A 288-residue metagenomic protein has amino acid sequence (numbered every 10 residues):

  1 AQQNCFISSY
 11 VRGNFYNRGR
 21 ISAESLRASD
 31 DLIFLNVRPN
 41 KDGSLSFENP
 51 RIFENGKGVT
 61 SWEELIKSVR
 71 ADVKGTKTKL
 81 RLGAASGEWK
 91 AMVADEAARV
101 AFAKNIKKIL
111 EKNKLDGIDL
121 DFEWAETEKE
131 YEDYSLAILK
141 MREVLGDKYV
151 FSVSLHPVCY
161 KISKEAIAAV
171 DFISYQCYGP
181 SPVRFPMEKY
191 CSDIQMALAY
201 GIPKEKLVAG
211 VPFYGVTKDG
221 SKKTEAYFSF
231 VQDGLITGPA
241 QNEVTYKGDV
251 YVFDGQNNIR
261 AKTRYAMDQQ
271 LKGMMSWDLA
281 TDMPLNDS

Functional and structural regions predicted by a protein language model:
Q2-K108, V183-Y190: Glycan-recognition patch characteristic of GH18 chitinases/ENGases and related GlcNAc/peptidoglycan-binding proteins
S8-R12, D42-T60, E123-D233: Substrate-binding surface in catalytic domains of secreted glycosidases
L32, L120, I173, A209 (+2 more regions): Conserved, mostly hydrophobic/aromatic
S44, R51, Y265, A280-S288: Aromatic-rich peripheral "rim/lid" segments of glycoside hydrolase catalytic domains that contact and position glycan
E48, K204-Q270, D287: Glycan-binding loop/region signatures in secreted carbohydrate-active enzymes
W62-R70, A103-L110, S135-R142, M187-Q195 (+3 more regions): Generic structural signal for well-ordered alpha-helices, preferentially at hydrophobic/aromatic core positions
A103-E132, Q176-G179, M275: Active-site groove signature of glycoside hydrolases
